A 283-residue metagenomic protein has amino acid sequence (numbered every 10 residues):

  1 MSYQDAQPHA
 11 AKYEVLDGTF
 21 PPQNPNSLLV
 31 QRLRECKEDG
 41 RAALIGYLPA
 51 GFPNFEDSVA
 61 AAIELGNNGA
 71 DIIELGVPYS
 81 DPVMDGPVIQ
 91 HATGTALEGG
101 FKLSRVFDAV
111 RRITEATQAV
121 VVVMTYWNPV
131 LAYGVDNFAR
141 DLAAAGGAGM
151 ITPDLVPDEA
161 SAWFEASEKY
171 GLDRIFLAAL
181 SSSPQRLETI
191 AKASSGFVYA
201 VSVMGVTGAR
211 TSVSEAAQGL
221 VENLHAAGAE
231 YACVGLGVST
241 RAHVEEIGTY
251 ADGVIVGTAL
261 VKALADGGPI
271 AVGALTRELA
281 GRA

Functional and structural regions predicted by a protein language model:
M1-A6, L220-E230, S239-A283: Alpha/beta catalytic cores of nucleotide-metabolism and tRNA/nucleoside-modifying enzymes
S2-D5, H9, Y13-L16, F20-I45 (+1 more regions): N-terminal amphipathic alpha-helix/helix-capping segment at the start of soluble metabolic enzymes
N24-V30, D81-V88, F101-D108, L131-V135 (+5 more regions): Active-site-adjacent beta->alpha loops and helix N-cap segments on the catalytic face of soluble alpha/beta enzymes
L44-L48, I73-L75, V121-T125, M150-T152 (+4 more regions): Hydrophobic faces of well-ordered beta-strands that scaffold small-molecule active sites in alpha/beta enzyme cores
G46, L65, G76, L142 (+3 more regions): Conserved, mostly hydrophobic/aromatic
S58-I63, S183-A191, V238-V254: Catalytic cores of alpha/beta
L75-S80, G149-I151, V156, Y199-G208 (+2 more regions): Glycine-rich phosphate-binding active-site loops on the catalytic face of alpha/beta enzymes
V88-V122, A166-A179, A216-A232, A274-A283: Alpha-helix-loop-beta-strand connector modules within alpha/beta enzyme cores
